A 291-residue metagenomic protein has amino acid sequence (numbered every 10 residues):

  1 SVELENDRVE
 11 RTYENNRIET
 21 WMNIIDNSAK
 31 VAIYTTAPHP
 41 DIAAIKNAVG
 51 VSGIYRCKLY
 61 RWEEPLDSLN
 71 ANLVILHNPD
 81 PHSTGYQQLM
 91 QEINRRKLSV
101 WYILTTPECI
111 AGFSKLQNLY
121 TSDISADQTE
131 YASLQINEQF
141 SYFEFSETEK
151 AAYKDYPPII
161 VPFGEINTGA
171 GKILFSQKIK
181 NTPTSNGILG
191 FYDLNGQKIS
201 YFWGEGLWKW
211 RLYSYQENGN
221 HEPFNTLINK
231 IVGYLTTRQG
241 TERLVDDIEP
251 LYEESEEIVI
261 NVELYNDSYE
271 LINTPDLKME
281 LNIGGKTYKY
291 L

Functional and structural regions predicted by a protein language model:
S1-L291: N-linked glycosylation sequons
